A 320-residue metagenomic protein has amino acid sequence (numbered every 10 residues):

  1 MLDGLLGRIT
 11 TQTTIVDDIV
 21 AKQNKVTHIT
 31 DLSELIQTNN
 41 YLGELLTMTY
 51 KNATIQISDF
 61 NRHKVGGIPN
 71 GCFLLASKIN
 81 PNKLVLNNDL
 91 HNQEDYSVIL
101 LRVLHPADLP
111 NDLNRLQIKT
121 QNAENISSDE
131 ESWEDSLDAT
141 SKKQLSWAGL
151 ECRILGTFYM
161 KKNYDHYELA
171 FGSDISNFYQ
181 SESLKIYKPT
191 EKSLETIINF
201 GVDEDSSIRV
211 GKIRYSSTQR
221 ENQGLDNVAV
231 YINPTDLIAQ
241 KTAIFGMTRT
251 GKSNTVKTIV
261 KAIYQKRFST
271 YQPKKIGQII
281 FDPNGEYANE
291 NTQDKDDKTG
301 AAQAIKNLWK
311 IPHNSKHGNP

Functional and structural regions predicted by a protein language model:
Q12-R209: Conserved ASCE P-loop ATPase motor domains encompassing nucleic-acid-directed helicases/translocases
I154-L155, K274-P320: P-loop NTPase motor core
I198-Y231: N-terminal pre-Walker A segment at the start of P-loop NTPase domains
N222-D226, V230-A239, T270-P273: Phosphate-binding P-loop
I244: Hydrophobic anchor at the beta1->P-loop junction of P-loop NTPases
K252: Conserved lysine of the Walker
T255, I259: Hydrophobic positions on the alpha1 helix immediately C-terminal to the Walker A/P-loop
A262-I276: Post-Walker A helix-loop "phosphate-sensing" segment adjacent to the P-loop in P-loop NTPases
